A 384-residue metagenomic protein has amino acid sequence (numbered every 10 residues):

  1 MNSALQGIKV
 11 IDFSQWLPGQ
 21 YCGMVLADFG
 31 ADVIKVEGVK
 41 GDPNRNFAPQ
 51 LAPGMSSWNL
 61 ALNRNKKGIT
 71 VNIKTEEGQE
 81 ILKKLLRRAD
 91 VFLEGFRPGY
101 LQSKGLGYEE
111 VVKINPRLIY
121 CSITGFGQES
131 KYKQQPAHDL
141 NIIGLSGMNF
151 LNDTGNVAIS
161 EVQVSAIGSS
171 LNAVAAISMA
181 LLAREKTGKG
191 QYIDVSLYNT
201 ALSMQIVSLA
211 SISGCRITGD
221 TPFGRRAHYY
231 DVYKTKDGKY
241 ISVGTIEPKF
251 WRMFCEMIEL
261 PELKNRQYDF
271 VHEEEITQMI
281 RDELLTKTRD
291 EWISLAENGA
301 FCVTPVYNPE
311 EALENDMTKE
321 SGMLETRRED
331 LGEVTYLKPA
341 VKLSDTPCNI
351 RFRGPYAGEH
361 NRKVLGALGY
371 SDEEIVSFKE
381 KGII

Functional and structural regions predicted by a protein language model:
N2-G41: Conserved small-residue-rich beta-alpha loop and adjacent elements that most often cradle the phosphate/pyrophosphate
I11, S56-K113, L285: A structured beta-alpha segment of the ubiquitous adenosine-cofactor-binding alpha/beta core
Q15, I73, R97-P98, T124-G125 (+1 more regions): Short glycine-/small-residue-rich Rossmann-like dinucleotide-binding loops
C22-V25, F29, R88, Q102-I241 (+1 more regions): Active-site-adjacent "lid/gating" segments in soluble enzymes
D28-G68: Glycine-rich phosphate-binding loop and adjoining beta1-alpha1-beta2 segment of Rossmann-like nucleotide-binding folds
Y229-G299, V303: Aromatic-enriched alpha-helical interface/lid elements that frame and gate functional surfaces
F270, R328-S377: Flexible, small-/acidic-enriched active-site or ligand-binding loops
N298-R351: A glycine-rich dinucleotide-binding beta-alpha-beta segment and adjacent secondary-structure elements that constitute
